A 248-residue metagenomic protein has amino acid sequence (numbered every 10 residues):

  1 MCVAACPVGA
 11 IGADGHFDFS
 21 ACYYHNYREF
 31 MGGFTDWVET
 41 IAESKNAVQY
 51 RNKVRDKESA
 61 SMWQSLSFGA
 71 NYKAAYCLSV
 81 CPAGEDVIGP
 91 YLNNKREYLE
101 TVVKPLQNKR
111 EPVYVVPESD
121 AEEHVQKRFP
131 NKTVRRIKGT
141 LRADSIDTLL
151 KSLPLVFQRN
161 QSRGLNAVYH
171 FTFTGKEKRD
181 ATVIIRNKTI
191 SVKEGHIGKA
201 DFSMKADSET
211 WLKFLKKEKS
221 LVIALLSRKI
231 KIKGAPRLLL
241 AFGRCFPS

Functional and structural regions predicted by a protein language model:
M1, F17, D144, T148: Short, well-structured alpha-helical interface segments that form or flank functional binding sites
M1, N46-V48, L106, K233-P236: Short, structured coil/loop segments at alpha-helix boundaries
M1, N93-Q107, E111-V116, E123-Q126: Compact disulfide-stabilized, cysteine-rich extracellular microdomains and processed peptide cores in secreted proteins
V3-L99: Iron-sulfur cluster-binding cysteine motifs and their immediate structural context in ferredoxin-like electron-transfer
Q49, Q64, Q107, Q126 (+1 more regions): Residue-identity detector for glutamine
Y114-S248: Feature captures hydrophobic
